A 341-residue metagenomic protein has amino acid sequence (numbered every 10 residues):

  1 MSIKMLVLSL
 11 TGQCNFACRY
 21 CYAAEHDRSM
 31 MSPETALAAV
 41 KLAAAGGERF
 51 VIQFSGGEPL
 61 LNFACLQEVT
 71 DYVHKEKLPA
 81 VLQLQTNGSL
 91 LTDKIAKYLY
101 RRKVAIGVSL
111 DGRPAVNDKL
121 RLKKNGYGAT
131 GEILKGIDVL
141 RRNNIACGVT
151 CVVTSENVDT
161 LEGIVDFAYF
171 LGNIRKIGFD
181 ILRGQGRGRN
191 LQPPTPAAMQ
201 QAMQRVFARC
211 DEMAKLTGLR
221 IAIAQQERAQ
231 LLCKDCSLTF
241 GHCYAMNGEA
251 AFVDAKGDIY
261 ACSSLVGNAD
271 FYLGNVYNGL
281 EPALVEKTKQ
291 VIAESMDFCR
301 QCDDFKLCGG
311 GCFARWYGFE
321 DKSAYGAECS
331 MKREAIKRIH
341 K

Functional and structural regions predicted by a protein language model:
S2-E34: Canonical Radical SAM [4Fe-4S] cluster-binding loop centered on the CxxxCxxC motif and its immediate flanking residues
L6, A36-Q53, N62-L182: Radical SAM/AdoMet-radical enzyme domain recognition
L10-A17, E58-L61, C299-Q301, F305-L307: Cysteine-centered iron-sulfur cluster-binding motifs in ferredoxin-type domains/subunits of redox enzymes
C14, C18, F54, L84 (+2 more regions): Conserved, mostly hydrophobic/aromatic
A23-R28, K119-Y127, Q192-T195, G318-F319: Short glycine-enriched, charge-decorated loop/helix-capping segments at active-site entrances that position
K124-G131, D138-H242, M246, A255: Radical SAM enzyme [4Fe-4S]-AdoMet core and its adjacent flexible, acidic and glycine-rich loops/tails across
D258, S264-K341: Flexible mid-to-C-terminal extensions adjoining Fe-S/redox cofactors in radical SAM and related proteins
